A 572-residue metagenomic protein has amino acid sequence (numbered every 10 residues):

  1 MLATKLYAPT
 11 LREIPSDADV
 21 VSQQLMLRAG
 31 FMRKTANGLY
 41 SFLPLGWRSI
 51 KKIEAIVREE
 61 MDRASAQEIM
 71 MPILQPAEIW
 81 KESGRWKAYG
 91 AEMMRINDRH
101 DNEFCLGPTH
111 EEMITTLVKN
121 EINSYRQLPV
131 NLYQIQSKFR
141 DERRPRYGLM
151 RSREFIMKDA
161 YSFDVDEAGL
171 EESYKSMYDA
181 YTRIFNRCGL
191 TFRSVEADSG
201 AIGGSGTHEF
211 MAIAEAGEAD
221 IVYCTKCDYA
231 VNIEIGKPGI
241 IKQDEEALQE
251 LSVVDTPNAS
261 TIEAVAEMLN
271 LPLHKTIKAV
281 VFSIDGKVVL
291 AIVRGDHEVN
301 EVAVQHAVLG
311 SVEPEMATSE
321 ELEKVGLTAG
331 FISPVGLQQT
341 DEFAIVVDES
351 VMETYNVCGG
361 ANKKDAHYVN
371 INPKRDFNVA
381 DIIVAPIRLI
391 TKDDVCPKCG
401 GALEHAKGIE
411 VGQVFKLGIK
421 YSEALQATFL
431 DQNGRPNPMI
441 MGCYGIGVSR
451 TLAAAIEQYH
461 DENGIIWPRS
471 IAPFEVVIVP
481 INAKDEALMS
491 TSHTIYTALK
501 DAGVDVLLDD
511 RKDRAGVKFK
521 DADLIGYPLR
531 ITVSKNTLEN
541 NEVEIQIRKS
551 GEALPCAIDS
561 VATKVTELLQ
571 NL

Functional and structural regions predicted by a protein language model:
M1-R28, I114-P145, T256-S260, Q458-E462: Charged, low-complexity intrinsically disordered tails and linkers
M1-R99, H110, Y161-G200, H297: TRNA-binding/sensing appendages of the translation machinery
G38-L43, I156-V165, E209, V411 (+1 more regions): Short, hydrophobic beta-strand segments
K87-F104, A212-Y223: Acidic, His- and aromatic-enriched active-site or binding-groove loops in soluble protein domains that engage sugars
E111-T116, R144-K158, A168-G442, V448: Extended, low-hydrophobicity, polar/charged segments
V265, G442-I471, E475: C-terminal, non-catalytic macromolecule-binding modules
G464-K518: Generic long, charged, amphipathic alpha-helical segments
Y496-V561: C-terminal structured "cap/appendage" subdomains that terminate the fold
